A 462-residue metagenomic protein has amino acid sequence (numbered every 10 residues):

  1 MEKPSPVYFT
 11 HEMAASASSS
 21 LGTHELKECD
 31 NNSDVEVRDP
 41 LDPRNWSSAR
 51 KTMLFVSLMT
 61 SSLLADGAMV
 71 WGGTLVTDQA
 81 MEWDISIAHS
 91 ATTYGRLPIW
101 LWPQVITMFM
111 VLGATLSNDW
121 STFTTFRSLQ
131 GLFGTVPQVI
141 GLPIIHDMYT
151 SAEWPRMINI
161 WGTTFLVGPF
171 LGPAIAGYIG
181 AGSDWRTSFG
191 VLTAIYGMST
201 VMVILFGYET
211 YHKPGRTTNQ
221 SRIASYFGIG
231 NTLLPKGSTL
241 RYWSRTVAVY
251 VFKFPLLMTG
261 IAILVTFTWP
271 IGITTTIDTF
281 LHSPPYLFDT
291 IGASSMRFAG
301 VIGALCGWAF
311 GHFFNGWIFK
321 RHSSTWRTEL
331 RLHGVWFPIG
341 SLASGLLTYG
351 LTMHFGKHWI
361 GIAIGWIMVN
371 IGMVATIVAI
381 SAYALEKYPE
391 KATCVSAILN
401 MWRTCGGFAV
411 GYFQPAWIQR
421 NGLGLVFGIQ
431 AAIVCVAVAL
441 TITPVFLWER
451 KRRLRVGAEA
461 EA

Functional and structural regions predicted by a protein language model:
M1-A68, G72: Cytosolic juxtamembrane N-terminal segment immediately preceding the first transmembrane helix of multi-pass
E2-P4, R44-A49, E153-R156, A181-F254 (+4 more regions): Central mid-sequence intracellular linker of multi-pass
R50-I85, P137, I271-D278: Extracytoplasmic
D66, T115, G131, A176 (+3 more regions): C-terminal transmembrane bundle
A68, W83-D84, A91-G95, L116-T122 (+3 more regions): Helix-breaking motifs and short loop linkers at transmembrane-helix boundaries and internal kinks in secondary membrane
W100, D119-R127, T259, H358-A363: Short hydrophobic/alpha-helical segments at membrane-entry points of transmembrane helices in Major Facilitator
F126-L166: Cytoplasmic helix-loop-helix junction between adjacent transmembrane helices in 12-TM secondary transporters
E153-S183, T187-S199, G300-F310, N400-V410: Glycine-rich segments within core transmembrane alpha-helices of 12-TM secondary carriers
